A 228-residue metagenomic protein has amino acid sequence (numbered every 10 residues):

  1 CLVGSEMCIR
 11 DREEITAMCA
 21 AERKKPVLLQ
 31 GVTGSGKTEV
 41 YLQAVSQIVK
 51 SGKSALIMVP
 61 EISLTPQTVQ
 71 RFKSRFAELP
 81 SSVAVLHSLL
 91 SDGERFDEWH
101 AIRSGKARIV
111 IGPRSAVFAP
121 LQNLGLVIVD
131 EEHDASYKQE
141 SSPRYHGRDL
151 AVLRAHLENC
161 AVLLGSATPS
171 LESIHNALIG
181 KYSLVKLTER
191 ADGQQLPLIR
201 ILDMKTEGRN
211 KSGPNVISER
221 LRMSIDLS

Functional and structural regions predicted by a protein language model:
C1-C8: Short, small-residue-biased leader/transition segments that mark boundaries at the very start of proteins
E22-L29, G52-A55, A107-R108: Pre-Walker A (Motif I) flank of P-loop NTPase domains
K37-S46, A151: Motif I (Walker A/P-loop) of helicase-class P-loop NTPases
E39-V40, K53-F72: Conserved Walker A/P-loop ATP-binding site and its immediately adjacent core in helicase/helicase-like ATPase domains
L56, F76-L90: Conserved RecA-like helicase motor-core motifs
L86-V110: Conserved motor-coupling elements within RecA-like helicase/translocase cores
A116-L163: SF2 helicase catalytic motif II
L153-R154, E158-L164, L171-S228: Conserved interdomain linker/interface between the two RecA-like ATPase lobes of SF2 helicase motors
